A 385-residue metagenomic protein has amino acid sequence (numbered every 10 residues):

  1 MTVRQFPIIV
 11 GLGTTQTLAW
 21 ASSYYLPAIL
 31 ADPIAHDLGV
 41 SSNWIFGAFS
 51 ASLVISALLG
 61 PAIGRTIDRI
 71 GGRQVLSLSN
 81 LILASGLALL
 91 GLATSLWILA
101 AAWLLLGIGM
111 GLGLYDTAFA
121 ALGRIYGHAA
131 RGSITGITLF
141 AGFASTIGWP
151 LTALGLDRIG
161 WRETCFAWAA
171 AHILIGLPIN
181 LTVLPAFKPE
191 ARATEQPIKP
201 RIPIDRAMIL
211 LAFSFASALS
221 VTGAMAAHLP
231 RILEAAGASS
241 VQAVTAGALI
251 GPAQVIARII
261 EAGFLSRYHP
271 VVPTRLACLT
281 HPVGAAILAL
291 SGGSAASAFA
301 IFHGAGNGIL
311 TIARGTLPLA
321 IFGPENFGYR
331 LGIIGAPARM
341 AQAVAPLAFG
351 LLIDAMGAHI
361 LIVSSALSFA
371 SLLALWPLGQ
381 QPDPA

Functional and structural regions predicted by a protein language model:
P7-S42, L59-I63, W149, M225-P230: Extracytoplasmic
P27-A31, D205-I256: Extracytoplasmic gate region of multi-pass secondary transporters
L58-L96: Conserved MFS/SLC helix-loop-helix module at the cytosolic interface between two early adjacent transmembrane helices
L59-G71, A257-H269, I353-D354: Helix-to-loop junctions at the C-terminal end of transmembrane segments in multipass secondary transporters
L112-Y126, I309-F322: Intracellular juxtamembrane helix-capping segments at the cytosolic ends of symmetry-related transmembrane helices
I137-F187: Helix-loop-helix hairpin linking two adjacent transmembrane segments in secondary transporters
S145, P324-M356: A late C-terminal transmembrane helix in Major Facilitator Superfamily
I250-Q254, Y268-L317: C-terminal transmembrane helical hairpin of 12-TM major facilitator-type secondary transporters
